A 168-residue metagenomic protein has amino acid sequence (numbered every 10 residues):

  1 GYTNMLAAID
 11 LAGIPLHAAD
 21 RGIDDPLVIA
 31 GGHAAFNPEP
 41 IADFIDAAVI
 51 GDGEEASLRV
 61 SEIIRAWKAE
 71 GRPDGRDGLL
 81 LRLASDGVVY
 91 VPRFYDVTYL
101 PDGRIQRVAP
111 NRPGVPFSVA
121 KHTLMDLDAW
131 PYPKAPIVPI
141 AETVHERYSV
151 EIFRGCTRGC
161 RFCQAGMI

Functional and structural regions predicted by a protein language model:
G1-P110: Glycine-rich beta-alpha loop elements in corrinoid/cobalamin-binding modules across cobalamin-dependent enzymes
D24-G31, L127-A129, S149-F153: Short, functional N-terminal and low-complexity linear motifs
N37, G75-G78, I137-P139, S149-I152: Generic recognition of flexible, low-complexity loop/linker segments
G53, Y132, A165: Active-site donor-binding loop signature of nucleotide-sugar glycosyltransferases
V89, W130, C156: Conserved hydrophobic/aromatic pocket- or pore-lining residues that grip, position, or stack substrates in active sites
P92, T98-S149: N-terminal [4Fe-4S]-dependent radical SAM core
E142-I168: Canonical Radical SAM [4Fe-4S] cluster-binding loop centered on the CxxxCxxC motif and its immediate flanking residues
